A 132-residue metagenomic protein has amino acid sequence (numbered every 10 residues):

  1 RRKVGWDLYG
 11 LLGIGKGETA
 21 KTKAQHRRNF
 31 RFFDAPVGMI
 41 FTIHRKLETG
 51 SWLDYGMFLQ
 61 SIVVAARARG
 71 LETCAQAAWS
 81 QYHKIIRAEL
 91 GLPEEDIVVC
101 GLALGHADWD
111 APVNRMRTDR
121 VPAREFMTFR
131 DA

Functional and structural regions predicted by a protein language model:
R1-A132: Acidic, surface-exposed loops and disordered segments
